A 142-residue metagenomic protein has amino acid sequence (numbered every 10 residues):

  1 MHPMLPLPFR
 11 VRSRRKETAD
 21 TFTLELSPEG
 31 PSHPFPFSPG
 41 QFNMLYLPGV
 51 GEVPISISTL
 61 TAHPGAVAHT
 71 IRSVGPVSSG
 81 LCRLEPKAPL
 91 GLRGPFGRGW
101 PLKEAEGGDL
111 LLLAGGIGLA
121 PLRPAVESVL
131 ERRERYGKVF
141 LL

Functional and structural regions predicted by a protein language model:
M1-A88: Ferredoxin-reductase
P76-L142: FNR/FR-type flavoprotein reductase catalytic core
